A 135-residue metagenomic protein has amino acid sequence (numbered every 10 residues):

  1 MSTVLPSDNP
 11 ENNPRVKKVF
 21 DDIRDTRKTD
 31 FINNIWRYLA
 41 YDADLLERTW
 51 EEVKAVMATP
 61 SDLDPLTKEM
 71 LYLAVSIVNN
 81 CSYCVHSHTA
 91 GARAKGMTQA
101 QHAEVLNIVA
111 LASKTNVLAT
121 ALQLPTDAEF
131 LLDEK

Functional and structural regions predicted by a protein language model:
M1-K135: Hydrophobic alpha-helical segments
